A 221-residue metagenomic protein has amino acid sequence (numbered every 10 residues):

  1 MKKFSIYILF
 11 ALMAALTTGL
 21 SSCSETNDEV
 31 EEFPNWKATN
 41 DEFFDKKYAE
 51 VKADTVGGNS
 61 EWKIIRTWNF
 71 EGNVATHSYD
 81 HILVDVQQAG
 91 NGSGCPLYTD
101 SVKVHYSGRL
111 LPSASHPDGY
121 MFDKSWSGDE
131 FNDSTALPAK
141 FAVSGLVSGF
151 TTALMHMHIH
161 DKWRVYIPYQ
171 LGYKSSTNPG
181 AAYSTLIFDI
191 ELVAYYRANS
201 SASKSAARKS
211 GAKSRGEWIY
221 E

Functional and structural regions predicted by a protein language model:
K2-Y7, C23-E221: Cross-family detector of peptidyl-prolyl cis-trans isomerase
Y7-A15: Sec-dependent N-terminal signal peptides
A15-L16, I65: A detector of low-complexity, intrinsically disordered, Ser/Thr/Gly/Pro/Ala-rich segments
L16-S22: C-terminal motif of bacterial Sec signal peptides marking the signal peptidase cleavage site
